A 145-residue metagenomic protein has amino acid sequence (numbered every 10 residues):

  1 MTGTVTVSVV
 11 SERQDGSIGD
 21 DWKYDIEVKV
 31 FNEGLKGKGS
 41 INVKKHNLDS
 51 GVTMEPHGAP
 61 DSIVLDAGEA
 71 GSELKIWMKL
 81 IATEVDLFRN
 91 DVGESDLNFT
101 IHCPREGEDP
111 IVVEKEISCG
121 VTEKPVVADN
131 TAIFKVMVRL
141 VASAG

Functional and structural regions predicted by a protein language model:
M1-V30: C2/C2-like lipid-binding beta-sandwich modules
T2-T4, P60-S62, K75-W77, V112 (+1 more regions): Intrinsic-disorder/low-complexity, polar/charged segments enriched in Ser/Thr/Lys/Arg/Asp/Glu/Gln
V10-Q14, S62-V64, P125, L140-A144: Short amphipathic beta-strand and strand-loop transition segments with alternating hydrophobic
D20-T100, E108, V127: Peripheral membrane lipid-binding modules
E84-G145: C2-type phospholipid-binding modules
